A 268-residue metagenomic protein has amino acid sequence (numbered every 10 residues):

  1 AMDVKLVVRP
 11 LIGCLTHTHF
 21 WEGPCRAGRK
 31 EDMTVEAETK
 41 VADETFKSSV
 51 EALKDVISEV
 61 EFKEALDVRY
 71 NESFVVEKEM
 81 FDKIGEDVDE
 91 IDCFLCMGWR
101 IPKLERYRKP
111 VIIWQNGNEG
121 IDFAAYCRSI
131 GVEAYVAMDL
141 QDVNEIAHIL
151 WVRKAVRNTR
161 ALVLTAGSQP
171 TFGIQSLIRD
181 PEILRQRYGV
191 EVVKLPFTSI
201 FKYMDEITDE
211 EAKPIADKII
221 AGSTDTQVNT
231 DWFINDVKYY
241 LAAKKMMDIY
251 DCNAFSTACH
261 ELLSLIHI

Functional and structural regions predicted by a protein language model:
M2-A124, R128-A134, M138, N144-E145 (+4 more regions): Metallocofactor- and cofactor-centric catalytic cores in central/energy metabolism, strongly enriched
W99-I101, G167, H260-E261: Short glycine-rich anion-binding loops that position phosphate/pyrophosphate groups of nucleotides and phosphorylated
G117-E119, A258-S264: Short glycine-enriched loops at secondary-structure junctions
W151-I183, R187-G189: Conserved anion/nucleotide-ligand pocket segment
F255: Active-site diphosphate/adenylate-binding microenvironment
I266-I268: Conserved small/polar residues in nucleotide/adenosyl-binding loops
